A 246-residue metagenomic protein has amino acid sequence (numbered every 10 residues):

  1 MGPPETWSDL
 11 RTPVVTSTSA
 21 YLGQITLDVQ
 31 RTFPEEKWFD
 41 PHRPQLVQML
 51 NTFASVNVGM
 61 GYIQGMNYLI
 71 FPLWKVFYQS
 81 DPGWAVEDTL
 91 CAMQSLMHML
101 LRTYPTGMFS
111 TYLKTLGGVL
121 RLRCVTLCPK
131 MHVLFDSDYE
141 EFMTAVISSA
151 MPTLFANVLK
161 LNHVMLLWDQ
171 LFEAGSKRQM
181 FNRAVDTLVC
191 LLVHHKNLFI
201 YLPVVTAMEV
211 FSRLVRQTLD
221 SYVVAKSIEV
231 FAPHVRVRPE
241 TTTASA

Functional and structural regions predicted by a protein language model:
M1-A246: Helix-rich, well-folded core regions that mediate interactions or catalysis
